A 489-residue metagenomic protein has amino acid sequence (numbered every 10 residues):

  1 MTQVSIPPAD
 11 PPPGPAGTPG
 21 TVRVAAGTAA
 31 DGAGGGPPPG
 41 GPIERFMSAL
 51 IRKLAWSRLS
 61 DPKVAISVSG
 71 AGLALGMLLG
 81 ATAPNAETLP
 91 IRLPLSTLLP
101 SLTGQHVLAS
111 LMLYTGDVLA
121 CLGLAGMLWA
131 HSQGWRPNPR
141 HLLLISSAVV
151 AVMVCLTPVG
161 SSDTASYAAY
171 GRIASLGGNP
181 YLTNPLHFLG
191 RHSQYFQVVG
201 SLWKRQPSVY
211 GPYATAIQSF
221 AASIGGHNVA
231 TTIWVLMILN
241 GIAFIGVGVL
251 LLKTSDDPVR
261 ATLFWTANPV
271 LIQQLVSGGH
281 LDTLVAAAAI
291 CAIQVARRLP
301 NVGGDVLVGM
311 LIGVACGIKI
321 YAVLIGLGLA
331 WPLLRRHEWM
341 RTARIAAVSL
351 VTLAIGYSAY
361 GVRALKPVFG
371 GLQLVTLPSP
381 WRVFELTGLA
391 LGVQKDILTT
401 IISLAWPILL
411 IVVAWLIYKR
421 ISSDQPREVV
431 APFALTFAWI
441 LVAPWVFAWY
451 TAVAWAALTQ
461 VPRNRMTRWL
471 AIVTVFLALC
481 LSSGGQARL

Functional and structural regions predicted by a protein language model:
T2-L374, T400-L489: Multi-pass membrane glycosyltransferase architecture that uses lipid-linked
F369-L398: Membrane-interface interhelical connector segments
